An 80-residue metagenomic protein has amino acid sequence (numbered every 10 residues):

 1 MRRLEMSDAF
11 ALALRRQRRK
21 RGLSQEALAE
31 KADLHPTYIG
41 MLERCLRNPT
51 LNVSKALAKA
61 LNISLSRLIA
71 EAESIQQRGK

Functional and structural regions predicted by a protein language model:
M1-A9, S74-G79: A detector for short, charged/polar N-terminal pre-domain segments
L12-A27, K31: Short basic helix-loop element that most often maps to the first helix and adjoining turn of HTH DNA-binding modules
L14, L28-A29, I39-L42, L68: Conserved hydrophobic/aromatic packing and binding residues within compact polymer-binding modules
L14, Q25, P36, L51-S54: Helix-turn-helix DNA-binding elements, focusing on the entry/boundary residues of the two helices that contact DNA
D33-N48: Recognition helix of helix-turn-helix/homeodomain-like DNA-binding domains that insert into the DNA major groove
L46-K59: Short, basic-rich loop-to-helix N-cap that marks the start of a DNA-contacting helix
K59, R67-K80: Short, charged recognition helix plus adjacent turn of helix-turn-helix-like nucleic-acid-binding domains
